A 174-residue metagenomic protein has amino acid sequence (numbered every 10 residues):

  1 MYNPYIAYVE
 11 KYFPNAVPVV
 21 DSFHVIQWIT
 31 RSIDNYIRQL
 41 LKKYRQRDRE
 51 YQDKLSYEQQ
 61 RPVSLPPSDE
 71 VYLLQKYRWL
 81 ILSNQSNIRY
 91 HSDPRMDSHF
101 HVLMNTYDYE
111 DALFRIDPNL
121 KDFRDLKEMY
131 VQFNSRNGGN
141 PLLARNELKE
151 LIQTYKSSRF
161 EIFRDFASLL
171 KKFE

Functional and structural regions predicted by a protein language model:
Y2-P14, F23-Q27, R31, Q46-E174: Acidic/histidine-rich catalytic cores and adjacent linkers of DNA breakage/strand-transfer/modification proteins
N15-V17, L40-R45: Short, polar/flexible loop-turn hinges at active-site or ligand-entry regions and domain interfaces
V20: Short loop/edge segments at beta-strand edges and connector loops that shape dinucleotide/nucleotide cofactor-binding
R31-K42: Short, surface-exposed amphipathic charged segments that create phosphate/polyanion-binding patches used for binding
